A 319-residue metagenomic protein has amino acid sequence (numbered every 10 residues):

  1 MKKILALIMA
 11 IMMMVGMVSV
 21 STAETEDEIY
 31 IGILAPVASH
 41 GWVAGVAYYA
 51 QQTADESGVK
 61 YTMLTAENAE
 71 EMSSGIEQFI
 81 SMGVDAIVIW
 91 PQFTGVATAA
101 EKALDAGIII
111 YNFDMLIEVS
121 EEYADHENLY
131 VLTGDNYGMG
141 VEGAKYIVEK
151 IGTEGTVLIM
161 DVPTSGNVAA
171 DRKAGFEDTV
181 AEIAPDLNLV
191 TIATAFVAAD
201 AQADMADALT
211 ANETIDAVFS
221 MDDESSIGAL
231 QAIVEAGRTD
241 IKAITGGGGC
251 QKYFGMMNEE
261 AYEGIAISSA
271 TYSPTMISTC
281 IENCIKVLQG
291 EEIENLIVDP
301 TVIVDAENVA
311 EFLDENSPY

Functional and structural regions predicted by a protein language model:
M1-I4, I8: Positively charged n-region of N-terminal signal peptides that target proteins for export
M9, M13-M17: Hydrophobic core
M13, T22-Y319: A residue-level marker of the well-folded mature domains of exported/periplasmic proteins
